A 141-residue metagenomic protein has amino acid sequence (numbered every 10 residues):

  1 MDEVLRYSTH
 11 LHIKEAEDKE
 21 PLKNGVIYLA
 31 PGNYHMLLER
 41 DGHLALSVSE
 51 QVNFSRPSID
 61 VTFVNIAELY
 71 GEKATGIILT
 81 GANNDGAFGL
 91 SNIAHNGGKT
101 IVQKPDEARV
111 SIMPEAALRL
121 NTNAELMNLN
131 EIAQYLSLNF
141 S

Functional and structural regions predicted by a protein language model:
M1-S141: Conserved acid/base catalytic micro-environments in cytosolic active-site loops
